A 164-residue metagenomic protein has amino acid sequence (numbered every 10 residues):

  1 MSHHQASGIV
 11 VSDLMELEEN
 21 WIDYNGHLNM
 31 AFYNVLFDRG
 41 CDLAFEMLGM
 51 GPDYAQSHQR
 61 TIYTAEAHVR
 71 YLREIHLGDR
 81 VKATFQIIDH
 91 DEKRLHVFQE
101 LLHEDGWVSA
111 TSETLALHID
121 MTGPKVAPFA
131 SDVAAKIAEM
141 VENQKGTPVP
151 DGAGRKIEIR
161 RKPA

Functional and structural regions predicted by a protein language model:
S2-T64, D120-A164: Hot-dog-fold acyl-thioester-processing enzymes
M15, R94-H96, E113: Short, small/polar residue-rich loop motifs at catalytic or cofactor-binding pockets
E19, Q99-E100, A116: Generic short beta-strand
A44-L95, S109: Hydrophobic beta-strand-centered segment that forms part of the acyl-chain substrate-binding groove
H103-W107: A short, structured loop/turn motif at beta-sheet edges
A110-S112, P128: A structural microfeature
